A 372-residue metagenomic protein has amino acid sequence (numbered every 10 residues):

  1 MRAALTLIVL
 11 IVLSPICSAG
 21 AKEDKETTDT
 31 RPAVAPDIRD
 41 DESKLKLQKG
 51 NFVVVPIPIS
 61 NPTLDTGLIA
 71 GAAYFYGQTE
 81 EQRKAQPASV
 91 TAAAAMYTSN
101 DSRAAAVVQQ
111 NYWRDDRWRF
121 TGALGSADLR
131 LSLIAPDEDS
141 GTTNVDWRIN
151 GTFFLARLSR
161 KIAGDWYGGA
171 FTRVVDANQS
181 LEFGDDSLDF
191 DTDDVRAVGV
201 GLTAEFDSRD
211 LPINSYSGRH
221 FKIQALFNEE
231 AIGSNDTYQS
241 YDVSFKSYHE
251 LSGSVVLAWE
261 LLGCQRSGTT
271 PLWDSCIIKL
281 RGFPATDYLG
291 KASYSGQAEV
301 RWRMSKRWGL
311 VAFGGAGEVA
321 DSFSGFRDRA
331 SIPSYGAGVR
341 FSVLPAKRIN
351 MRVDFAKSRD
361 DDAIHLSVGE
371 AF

Functional and structural regions predicted by a protein language model:
M1-D40: Cleavable N-terminal export/targeting peptides
E42-G50, Q78-A88, R114-R119, A163-Y167 (+5 more regions): Short loop/turn motifs that connect adjacent beta-strands in outer-membrane beta-barrel proteins
K44-V54, S60-R196, G290, I349-N350 (+1 more regions): Gram-negative/organellar outer-membrane beta-barrel architecture
F52-V54, S89-A93, W118-G122, W166-A170 (+9 more regions): Transmembrane beta-strands of outer-membrane beta-barrel proteins
P56-P58, A70-Y74, V107-N111, A156-R160 (+8 more regions): Residues on the lipid-exposed face of transmembrane beta-strands in outer-membrane beta-barrel proteins
A93-A94, D139-N144, D185-D191, F227-G233 (+2 more regions): Extracellular loop and loop/strand-boundary signature of outer-membrane beta-barrel proteins
V198-A316, A320-S322: C-terminal outer-membrane beta-barrel translocator/porin domains of Gram-negative envelope proteins and their
A204, L261, G325, R329-I332 (+1 more regions): Predominantly the C-terminal beta-signal and adjacent terminal strand-loop region of outer-membrane beta-barrel
